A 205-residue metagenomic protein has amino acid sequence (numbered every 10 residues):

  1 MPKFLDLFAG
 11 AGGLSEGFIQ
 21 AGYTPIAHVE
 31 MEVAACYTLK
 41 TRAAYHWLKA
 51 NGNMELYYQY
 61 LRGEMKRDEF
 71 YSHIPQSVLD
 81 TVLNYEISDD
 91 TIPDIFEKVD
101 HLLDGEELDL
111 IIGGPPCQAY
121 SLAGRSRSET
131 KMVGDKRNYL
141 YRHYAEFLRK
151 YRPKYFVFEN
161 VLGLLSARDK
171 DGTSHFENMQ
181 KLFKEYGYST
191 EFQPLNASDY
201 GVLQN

Functional and structural regions predicted by a protein language model:
M1-K3: Extreme N-terminal starter segment of soluble prokaryotic enzymes
D6, E30-E32, E159-N160, L203: Acidic active-site catalytic centers that drive phospho-/nucleotidyl reactions and related ester hydrolyses
D6-L14, F18, E106-R125, Y155-V161: Conserved proline-anchored active-site loop of SAM-dependent methyltransferases that bridges a beta-strand
F8-A9, V29-E30, P194: Conserved residues at beta->alpha junctions
G13, D94-K98, L140-H143: Well-ordered alpha-helical segments embedded in enzymatic catalytic cores
E16-Q20, T41, E146-R149, K181: Short, well-ordered alpha-helices that flank and scaffold nucleotide-derived cofactor binding pockets
A21-L108: Glycine-rich phosphate-binding loop and adjoining beta1-alpha1-beta2 segment of Rossmann-like nucleotide-binding folds
H101-D104, Y120-N205: Class I S-adenosyl-L-methionine
